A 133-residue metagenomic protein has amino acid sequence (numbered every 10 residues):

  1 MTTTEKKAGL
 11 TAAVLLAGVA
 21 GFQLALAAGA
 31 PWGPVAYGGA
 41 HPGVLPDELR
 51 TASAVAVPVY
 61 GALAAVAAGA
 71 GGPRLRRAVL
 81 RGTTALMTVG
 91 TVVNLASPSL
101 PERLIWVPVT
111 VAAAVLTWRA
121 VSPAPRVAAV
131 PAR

Functional and structural regions predicted by a protein language model:
T2, G29-A52: Interfacial loop at the N-terminal end of multi-pass membrane proteins
L10-L26: N-terminal signal-anchor transmembrane alpha helix
G21-A30, V66-A67, N94-P98: C-terminal TM-helix exit segments that contain a strictly Trp-centered aromatic cap at the helix terminus
A54-A68, L116-T117: Hydrophobic core of alpha-helical transmembrane segments in multi-pass integral membrane proteins
A62-N94: Mid-chain, well-packed structural core segment of small domains
T91-W106: Membrane-helix boundary connector in multi-pass membrane proteins
A112-R133: Membrane-water interface at the C-terminal end of transmembrane alpha helices
